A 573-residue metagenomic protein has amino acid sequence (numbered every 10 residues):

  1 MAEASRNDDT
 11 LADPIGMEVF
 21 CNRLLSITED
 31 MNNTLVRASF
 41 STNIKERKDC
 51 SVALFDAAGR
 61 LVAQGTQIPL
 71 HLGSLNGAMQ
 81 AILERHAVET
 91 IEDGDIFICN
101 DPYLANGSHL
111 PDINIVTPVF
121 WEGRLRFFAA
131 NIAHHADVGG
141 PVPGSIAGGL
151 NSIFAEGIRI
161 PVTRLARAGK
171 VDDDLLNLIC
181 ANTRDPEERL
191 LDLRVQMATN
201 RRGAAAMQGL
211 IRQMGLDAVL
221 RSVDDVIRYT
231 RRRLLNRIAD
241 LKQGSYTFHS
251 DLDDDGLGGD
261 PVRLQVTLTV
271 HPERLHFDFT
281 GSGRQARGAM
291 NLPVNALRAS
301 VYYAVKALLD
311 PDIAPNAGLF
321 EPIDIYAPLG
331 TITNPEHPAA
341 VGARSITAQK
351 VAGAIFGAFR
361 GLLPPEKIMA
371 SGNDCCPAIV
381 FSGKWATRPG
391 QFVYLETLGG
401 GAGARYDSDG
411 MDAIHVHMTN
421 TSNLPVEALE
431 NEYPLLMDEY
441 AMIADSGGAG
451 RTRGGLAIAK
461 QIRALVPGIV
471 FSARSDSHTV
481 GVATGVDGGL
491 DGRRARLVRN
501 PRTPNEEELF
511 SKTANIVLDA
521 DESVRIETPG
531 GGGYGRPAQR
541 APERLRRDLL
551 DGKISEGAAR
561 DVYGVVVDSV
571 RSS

Functional and structural regions predicted by a protein language model:
A2-D93, I98-S572: Glycine/proline-enriched, intrinsically flexible loops and inter-domain linkers
